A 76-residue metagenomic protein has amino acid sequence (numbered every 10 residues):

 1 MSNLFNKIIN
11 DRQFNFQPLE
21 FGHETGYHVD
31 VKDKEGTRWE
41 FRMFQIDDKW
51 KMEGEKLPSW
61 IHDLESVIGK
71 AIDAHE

Functional and structural regions predicted by a protein language model:
M1-G22: Negatively charged, low-complexity tracts enriched in Asp/Glu with abundant Ser/Thr
I9-Q13, D33-K34, K70-E76: Short, surface-exposed, charge-dense and proline/glycine-enriched linear segments
F21-D48: A short, structured beta-strand/loop element
R38-E76: Acidic, low-complexity intrinsically disordered segments
